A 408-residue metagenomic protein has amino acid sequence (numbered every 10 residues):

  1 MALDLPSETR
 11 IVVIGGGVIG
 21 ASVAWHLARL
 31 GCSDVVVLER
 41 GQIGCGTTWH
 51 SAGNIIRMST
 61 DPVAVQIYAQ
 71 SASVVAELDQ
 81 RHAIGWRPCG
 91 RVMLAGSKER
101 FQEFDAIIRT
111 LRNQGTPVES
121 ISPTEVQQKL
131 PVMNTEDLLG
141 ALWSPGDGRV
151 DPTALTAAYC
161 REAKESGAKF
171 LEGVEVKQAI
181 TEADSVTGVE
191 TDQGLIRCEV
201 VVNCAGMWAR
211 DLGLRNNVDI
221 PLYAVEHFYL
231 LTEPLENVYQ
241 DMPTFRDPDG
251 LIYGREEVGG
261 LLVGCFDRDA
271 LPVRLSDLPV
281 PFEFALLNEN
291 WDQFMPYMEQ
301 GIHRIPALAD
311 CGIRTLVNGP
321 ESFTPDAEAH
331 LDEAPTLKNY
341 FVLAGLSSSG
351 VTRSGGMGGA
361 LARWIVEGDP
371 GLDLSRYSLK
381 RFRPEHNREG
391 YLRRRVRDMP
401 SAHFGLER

Functional and structural regions predicted by a protein language model:
L5-I19, V36: Beta1/beta-strand and adjacent pyrophosphate-binding region of the FAD-binding site in flavoprotein oxidoreductases
S22, N54, Q178-N290, P296-R304 (+1 more regions): Flavin-dependent oxidoreductases
A24, A28, E162: Gly/Ala-rich phosphate-binding loop of Rossmann-like dinucleotide-binding domains, activating on the conserved
A28-T48: Glycine-rich FAD pyrophosphate-binding loop
A52-K129, D249-G254, V258-G260, P281 (+3 more regions): Dinucleotide-binding Rossmann-like beta1-alpha1 core, especially the glycine-rich loop that anchors the ADP
W143-V200: Helical element adjacent to the flavin cofactor pocket in flavoenzyme catalytic cores
P152, D249, N288-L406: C-terminal catalytic lobe of FAD-dependent flavoproteins
